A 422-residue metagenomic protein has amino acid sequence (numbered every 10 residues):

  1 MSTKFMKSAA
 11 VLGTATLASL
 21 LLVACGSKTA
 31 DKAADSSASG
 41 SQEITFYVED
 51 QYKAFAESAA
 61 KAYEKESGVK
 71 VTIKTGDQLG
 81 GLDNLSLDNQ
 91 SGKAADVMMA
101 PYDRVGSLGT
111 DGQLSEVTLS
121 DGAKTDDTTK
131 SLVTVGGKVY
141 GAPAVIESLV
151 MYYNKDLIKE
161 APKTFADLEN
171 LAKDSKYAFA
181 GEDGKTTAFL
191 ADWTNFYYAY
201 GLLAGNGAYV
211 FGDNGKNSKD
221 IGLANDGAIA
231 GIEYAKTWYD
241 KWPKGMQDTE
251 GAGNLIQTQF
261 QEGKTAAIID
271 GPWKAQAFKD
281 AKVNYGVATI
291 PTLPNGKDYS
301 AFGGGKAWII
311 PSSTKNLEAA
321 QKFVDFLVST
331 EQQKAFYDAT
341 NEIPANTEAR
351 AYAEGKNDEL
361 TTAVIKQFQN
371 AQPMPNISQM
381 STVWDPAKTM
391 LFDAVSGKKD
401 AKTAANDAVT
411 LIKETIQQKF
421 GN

Functional and structural regions predicted by a protein language model:
S2-L22, G26-R104, P294-G296, A319 (+2 more regions): Conserved N-terminal structural module of periplasmic/extracytoplasmic solute-binding proteins
A62-D127, Y140, K155-K163, Q257-Q259 (+3 more regions): Extracytoplasmic "Venus flytrap"/periplasmic binding protein-like
D88, A95-D96, G122-D156, A180 (+3 more regions): A structural signal for short loop-to-beta-strand junctions that line the ligand-binding cleft of periplasmic/secreted
P101-L149, E160, F165-L171, A180-G184 (+2 more regions): Hinge/lid segment of periplasmic solute-binding proteins
Y140-A144, L149, E169-I221, T265: Extracytoplasmic/periplasmic solute-binding protein
S218-T249: Glycine-centered hinge/linker elements that transmit conformational signals in sensory and ligand-binding systems
G271-N284, L293-T389: C-terminal lobe and pocket-closing loops of periplasmic/extracytoplasmic Venus-flytrap solute-binding proteins
Q369-N422: Conserved C-terminal helix/tail region of periplasmic/extracytoplasmic solute-binding proteins
